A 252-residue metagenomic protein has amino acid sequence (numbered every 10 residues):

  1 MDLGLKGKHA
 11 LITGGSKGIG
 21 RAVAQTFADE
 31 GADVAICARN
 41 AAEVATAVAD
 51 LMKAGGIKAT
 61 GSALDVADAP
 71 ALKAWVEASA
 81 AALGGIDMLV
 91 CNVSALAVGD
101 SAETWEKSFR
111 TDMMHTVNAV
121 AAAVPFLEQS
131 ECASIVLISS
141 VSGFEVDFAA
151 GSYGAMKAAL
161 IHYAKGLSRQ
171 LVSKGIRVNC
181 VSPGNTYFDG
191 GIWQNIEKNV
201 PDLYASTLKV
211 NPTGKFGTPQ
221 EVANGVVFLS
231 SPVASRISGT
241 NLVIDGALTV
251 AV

Functional and structural regions predicted by a protein language model:
H9, S16-K17: Conserved glycine-rich cofactor-binding loop
V120, M156, A164: Active-site helix of classical SDR
P125, R169-Q170, S235: Alpha-helical segment proximal to the catalytic Tyr-Lys
S140: Residue(s) in the substrate-gating loop at a strand-loop-helix junction that position the organic substrate next
V172, R177, I237-G239: Short, small/polar-rich loop/turn modules that mediate ligand/substrate recognition or access, typified
S173, G184-V210, A251-V252: A glycine/serine/threonine-rich, flexible loop-to-helix segment that serves as the NAD(P) cofactor-binding "lid"
V226-V227, S238-V252: Short C-terminal tail/terminal secondary-structure segment of NAD(P)H-dependent dehydrogenase/reductase domains
